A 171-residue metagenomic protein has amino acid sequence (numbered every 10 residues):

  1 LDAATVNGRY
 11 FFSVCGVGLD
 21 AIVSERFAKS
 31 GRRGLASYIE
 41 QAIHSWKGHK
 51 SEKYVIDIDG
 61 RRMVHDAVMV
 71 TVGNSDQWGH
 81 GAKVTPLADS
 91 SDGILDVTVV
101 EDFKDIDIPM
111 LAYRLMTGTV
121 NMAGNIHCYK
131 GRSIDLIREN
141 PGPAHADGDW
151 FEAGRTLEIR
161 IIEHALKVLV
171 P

Functional and structural regions predicted by a protein language model:
L1-V68: Catalytic core of DAGKc-family lipid kinases
A4, V23, V70, V97 (+2 more regions): A residue-level signal for conserved active-site and pocket-lining positions in enzyme catalytic cores
V6, V14, S24-R26, V72 (+2 more regions): Short beta-strand-to-turn element immediately C-terminal to the catalytic PLP-Schiff-base lysine in fold type I
G16, D20, T71-T85, W150: Glycine-rich phosphate/pyrophosphate-binding beta-alpha loops
D20-V23, V64-D66, Q77-G81, D105-I108: Short acidic/glycine-rich loop or secondary-structure boundary segments that cap or lie
K29-Y38, P86-D107: Gly/Ser/Thr-rich active-site loops/lids in small-molecule metabolic enzymes that frequently grip phosphoryl groups
I39-I43, E52-D59, H80-T85, V120-M122 (+1 more regions): Glycine-rich, charged/polar anion/phosphate-binding loops that engage phosphate groups from diverse ligands
I58-D59, V64, D89-S90, V99-P171: ATP/nucleoside-binding phosphotransfer catalytic cores, i.e., glycine-rich phosphate-binding loops
